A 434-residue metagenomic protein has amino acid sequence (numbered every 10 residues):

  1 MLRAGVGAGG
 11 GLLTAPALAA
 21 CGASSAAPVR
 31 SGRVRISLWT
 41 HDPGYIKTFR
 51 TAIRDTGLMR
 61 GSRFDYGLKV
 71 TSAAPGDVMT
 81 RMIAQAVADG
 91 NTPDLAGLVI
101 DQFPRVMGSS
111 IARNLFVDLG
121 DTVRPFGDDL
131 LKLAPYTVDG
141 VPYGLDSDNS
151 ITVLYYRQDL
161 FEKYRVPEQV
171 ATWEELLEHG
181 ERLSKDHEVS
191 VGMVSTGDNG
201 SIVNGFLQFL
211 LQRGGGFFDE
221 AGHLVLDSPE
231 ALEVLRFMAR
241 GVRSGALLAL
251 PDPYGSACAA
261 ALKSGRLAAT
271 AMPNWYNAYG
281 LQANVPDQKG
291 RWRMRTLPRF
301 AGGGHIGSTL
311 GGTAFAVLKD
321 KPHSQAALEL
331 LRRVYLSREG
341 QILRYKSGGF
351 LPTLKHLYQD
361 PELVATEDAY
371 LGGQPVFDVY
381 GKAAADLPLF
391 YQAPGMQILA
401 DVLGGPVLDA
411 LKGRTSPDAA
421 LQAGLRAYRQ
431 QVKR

Functional and structural regions predicted by a protein language model:
M1-R105, A301, A419, A423-R434: Conserved N-terminal structural module of periplasmic/extracytoplasmic solute-binding proteins
V70-M82, W173-E175, L250-K263: Short helix-initiation/N-cap motifs at beta->coil->alpha
D94-G97, A268-P273: Paired acidic/hydrophobic, glycine-rich loop segments that form the ligand-binding mouth/hinge of periplasmic-binding
I100-I151, G205, R293-R295: Hinge/lid segment of periplasmic solute-binding proteins
D139-S147, T152, E174-L224, E230 (+1 more regions): Extracytoplasmic/periplasmic solute-binding protein
E162, A365, V379-R434: Conserved C-terminal helix/tail region of periplasmic/extracytoplasmic solute-binding proteins
G180-E181, A221-D252, L297: Glycine-centered hinge/linker elements that transmit conformational signals in sensory and ligand-binding systems
W275-Q288, A301-V402: C-terminal lobe and pocket-closing loops of periplasmic/extracytoplasmic Venus-flytrap solute-binding proteins
